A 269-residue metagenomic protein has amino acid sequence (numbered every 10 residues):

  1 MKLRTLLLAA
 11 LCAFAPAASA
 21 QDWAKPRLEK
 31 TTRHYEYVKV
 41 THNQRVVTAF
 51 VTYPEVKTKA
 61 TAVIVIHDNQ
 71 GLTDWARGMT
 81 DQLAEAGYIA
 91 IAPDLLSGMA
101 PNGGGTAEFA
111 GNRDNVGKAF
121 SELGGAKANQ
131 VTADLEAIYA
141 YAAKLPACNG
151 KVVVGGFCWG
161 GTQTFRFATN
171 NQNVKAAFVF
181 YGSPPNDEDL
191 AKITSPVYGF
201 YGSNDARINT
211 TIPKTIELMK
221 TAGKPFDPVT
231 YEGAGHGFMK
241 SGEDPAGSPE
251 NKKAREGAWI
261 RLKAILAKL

Functional and structural regions predicted by a protein language model:
A13-V40, V47-F50, W159: An N-terminal hydrophobic leader/cap segment in hydrolases
L28, Y37-K144, K240-D244: Serine-hydrolase catalytic machinery in alpha/beta-hydrolase-like enzymes
P146-F157: Alpha/beta-hydrolase fold nucleophile elbow
G156-G160, T164: Gly/Ala-rich beta-loop-alpha elbow adjacent to hydrolase catalytic centers
N173-G182: A conserved short beta-strand
I193, G199-Y201: Short beta-strand/loop motif that positions the catalytic acidic residue of the alpha/beta-hydrolase fold
N204-N209, H236: Acidic catalytic loop of the alpha/beta-hydrolase fold
K220, P225-L269: C-terminal catalytic histidine-bearing segment of alpha/beta-hydrolase fold enzymes
